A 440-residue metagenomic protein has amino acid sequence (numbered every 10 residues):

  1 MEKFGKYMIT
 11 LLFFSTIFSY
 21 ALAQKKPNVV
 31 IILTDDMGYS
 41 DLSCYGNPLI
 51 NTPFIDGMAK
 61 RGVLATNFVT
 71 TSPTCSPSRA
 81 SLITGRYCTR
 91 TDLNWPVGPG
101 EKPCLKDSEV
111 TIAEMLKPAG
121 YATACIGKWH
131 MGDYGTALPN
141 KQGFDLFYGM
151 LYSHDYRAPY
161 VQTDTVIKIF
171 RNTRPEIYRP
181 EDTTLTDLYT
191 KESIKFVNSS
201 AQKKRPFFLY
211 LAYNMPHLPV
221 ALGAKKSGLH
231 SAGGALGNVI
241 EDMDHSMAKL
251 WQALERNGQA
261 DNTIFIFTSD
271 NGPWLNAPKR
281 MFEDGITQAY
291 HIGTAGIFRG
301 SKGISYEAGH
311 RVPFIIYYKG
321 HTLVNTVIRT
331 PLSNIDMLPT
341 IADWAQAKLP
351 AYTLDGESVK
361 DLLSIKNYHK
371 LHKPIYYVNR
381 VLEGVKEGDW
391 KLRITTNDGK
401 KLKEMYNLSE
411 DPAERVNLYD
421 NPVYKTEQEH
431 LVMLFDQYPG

Functional and structural regions predicted by a protein language model:
E2-Y7, L22-N397, K401-E404, L408-G440: Formylglycine-dependent sulfatase
I9-I17: Bacterial N-terminal signal peptides
